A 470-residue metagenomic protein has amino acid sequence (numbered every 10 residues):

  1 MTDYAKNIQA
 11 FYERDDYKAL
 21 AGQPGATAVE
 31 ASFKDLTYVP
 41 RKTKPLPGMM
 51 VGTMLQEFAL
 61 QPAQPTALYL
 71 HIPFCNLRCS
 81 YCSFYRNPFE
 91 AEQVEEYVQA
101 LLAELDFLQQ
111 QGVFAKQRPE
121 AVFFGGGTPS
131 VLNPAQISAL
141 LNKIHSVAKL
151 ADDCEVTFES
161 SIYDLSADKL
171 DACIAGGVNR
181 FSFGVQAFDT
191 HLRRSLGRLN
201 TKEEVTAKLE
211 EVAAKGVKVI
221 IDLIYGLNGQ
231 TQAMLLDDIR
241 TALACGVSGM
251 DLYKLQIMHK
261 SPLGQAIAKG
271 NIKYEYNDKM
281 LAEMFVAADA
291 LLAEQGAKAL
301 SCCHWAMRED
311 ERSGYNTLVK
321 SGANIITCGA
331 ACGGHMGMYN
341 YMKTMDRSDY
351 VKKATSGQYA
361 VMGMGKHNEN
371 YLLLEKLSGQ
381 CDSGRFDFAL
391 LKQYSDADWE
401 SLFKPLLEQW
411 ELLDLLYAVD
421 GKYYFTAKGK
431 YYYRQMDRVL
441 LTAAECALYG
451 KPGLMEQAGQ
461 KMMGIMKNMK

Functional and structural regions predicted by a protein language model:
M1, A330-K470: Charged, E/D/K/R/S-rich low-complexity terminal regions of large eukaryotic assembly subunits
M1-T66, A115, K451, G459-M469: Flexible, acidic/Gly-rich N-terminal and inter-domain linker regions that tether and position cofactor-handling modules
L60, F89-Q111, R118-A397: C-terminal scaffold of the Radical SAM
P62-V98: Canonical Radical SAM [4Fe-4S] cluster-binding loop centered on the CxxxCxxC motif and its immediate flanking residues
P65-A67, D153-E155, D420: Short, solvent-exposed beta-strand edge segments and adjacent coil->beta transition regions
L68-L70, F183, F425: Short beta-strand motif preference
S83, Q109, D437: Short, flexible helix/strand-to-coil boundary loops that buttress conserved ligand/catalytic motifs in alpha/beta
R86, G112, L440: Active-site catalytic pocket residues across diverse enzymes, especially alpha/beta-hydrolases
